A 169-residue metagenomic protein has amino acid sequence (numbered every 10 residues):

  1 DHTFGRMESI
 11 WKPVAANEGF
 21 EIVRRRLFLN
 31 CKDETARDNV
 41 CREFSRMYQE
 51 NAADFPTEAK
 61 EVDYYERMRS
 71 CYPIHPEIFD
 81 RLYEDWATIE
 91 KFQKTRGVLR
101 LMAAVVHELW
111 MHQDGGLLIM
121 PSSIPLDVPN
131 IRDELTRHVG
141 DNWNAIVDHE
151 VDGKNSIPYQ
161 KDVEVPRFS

Functional and structural regions predicted by a protein language model:
D1-D63: The catalytic "switch" region of P-loop NTPases
D1-F4, V165-S169: Short intrinsically disordered, low-complexity coil segments enriched in acidic
E34-V40, R46-F168: C-terminal helical "lid" subdomain and adjoining coupling/linker elements of P-loop NTPases
